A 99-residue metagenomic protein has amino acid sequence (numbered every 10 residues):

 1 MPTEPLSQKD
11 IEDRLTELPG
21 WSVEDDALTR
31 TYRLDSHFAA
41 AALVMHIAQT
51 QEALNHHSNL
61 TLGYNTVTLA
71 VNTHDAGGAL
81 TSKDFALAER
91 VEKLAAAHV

Functional and structural regions predicted by a protein language model:
E4-A27: Short aromatic-glycine-(Arg/Gly/Cys) micro-motifs in beta-strand/loop hairpins
P19-V23, A48-S58, A96: Short arginine-rich
A27-D35: Short, well-ordered beta-strand elements within core beta-sheets of diverse protein domains
H37, H56-H57, H74: Histidine-centered active-site/metal-ligand motif
F38-V44: Short amphipathic alpha-helices within nucleic acid-binding modules
V44, A53-T68: Amphipathic, hydrophobic secondary-structure cores in small proteins
M45-Q49, L60, H74, F85: Ser/Thr-rich, low-complexity intrinsically disordered terminal regions
L69-A97: C-terminal structural segments of small proteins and small subunits
